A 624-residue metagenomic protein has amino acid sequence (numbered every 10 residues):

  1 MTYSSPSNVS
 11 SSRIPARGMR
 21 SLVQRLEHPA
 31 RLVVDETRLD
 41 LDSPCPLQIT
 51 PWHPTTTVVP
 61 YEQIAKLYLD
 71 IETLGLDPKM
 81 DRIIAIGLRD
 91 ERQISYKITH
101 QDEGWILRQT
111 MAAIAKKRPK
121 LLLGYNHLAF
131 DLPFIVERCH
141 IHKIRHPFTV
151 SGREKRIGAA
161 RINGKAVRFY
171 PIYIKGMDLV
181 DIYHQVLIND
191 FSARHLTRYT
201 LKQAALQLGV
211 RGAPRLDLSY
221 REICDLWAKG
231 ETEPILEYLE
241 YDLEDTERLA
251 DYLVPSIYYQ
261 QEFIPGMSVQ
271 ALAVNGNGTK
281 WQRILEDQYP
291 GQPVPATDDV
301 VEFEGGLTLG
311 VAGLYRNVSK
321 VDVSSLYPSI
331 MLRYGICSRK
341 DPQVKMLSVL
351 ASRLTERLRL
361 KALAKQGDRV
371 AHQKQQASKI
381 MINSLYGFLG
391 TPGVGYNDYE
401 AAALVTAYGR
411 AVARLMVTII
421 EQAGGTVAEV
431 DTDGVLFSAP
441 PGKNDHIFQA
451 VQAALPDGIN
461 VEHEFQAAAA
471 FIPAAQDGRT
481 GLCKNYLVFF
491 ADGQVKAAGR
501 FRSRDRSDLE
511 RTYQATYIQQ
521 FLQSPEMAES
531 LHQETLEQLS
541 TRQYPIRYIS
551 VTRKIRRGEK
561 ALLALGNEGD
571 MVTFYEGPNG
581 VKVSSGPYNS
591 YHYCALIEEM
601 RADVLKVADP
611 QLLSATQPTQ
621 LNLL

Functional and structural regions predicted by a protein language model:
M1-R118, I144, Y241, D245-T308 (+3 more regions): DnaQ-like (DEDDh/DEDDy) 3′-5′ exonuclease domain used for proofreading and 3′-end trimming on nucleic acids
T2, S7, S95-L196, K202-Q203: Conserved DEDDh/DEDDy metal-dependent 3′-5′ exonuclease domain
V23, R221-Y334, H372-I419, E429 (+2 more regions): Common nucleic-acid-contacting/processivity interface regions adjacent to the catalytic cores of nucleic-acid enzymes
L121-D131, K175-N275, D433: Acidic, Mg2+-coordinating catalytic module of metal-dependent nucleases/exonucleases that use a two-metal-ion mechanism
D131-I141, S324-S338: Short active-site loop/helix that positions an aromatic residue
T426-D431, H463: Short beta-strand
V435-Q449: Catalytic palm subdomain of template-directed nucleic-acid polymerases, centered on the conserved carboxylate motif
D445-L624: C-terminal, non-catalytic extensions of nucleic-acid polymerases
